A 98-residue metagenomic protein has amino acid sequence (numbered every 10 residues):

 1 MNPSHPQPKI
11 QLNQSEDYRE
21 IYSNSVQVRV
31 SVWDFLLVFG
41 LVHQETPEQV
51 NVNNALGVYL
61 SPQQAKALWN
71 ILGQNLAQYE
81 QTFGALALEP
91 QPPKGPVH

Functional and structural regions predicted by a protein language model:
M1-Q63, N70-H98: N-terminal intrinsically disordered, cationic/polar leader segments that include organellar targeting peptides
